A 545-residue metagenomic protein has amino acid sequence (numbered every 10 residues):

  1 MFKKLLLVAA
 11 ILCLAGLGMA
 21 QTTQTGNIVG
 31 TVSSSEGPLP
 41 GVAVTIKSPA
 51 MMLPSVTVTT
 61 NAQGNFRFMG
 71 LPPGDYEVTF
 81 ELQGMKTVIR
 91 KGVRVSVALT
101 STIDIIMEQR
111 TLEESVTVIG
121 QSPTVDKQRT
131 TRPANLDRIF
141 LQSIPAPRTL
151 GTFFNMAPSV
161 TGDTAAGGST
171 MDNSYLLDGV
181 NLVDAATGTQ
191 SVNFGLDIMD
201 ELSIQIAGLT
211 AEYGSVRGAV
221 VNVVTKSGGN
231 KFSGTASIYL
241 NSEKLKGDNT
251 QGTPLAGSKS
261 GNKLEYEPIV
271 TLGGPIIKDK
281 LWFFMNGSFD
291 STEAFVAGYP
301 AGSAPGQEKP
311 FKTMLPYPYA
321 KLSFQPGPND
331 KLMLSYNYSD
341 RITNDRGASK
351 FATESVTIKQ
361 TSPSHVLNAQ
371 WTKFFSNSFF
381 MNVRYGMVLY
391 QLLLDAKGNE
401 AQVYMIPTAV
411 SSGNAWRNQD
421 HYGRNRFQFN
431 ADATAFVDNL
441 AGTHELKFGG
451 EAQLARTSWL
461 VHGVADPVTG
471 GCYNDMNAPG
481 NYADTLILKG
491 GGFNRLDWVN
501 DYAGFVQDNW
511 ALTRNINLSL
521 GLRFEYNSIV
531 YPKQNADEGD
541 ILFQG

Functional and structural regions predicted by a protein language model:
A43-I46, G74-Q83: A short, solvent-exposed beta-strand micro-motif common in secreted/extracellular proteins
P49-N65: Short, acidic Ser/Thr/Gly-rich low-complexity loop/linker segments typical of extracellular and cell-surface proteins
A50, N61, M85-S227, S242 (+6 more regions): Periplasmic N-terminal accessory/gating domains of Gram-negative outer-membrane beta-barrel systems
G120, A236-S242, M285-F289, L334-Y338 (+3 more regions): Transmembrane beta-barrel strands of outer-membrane/channel proteins
P147, M199, K226-G228, I277-D279 (+5 more regions): Outer-membrane beta-barrel channels and translocator barrels
I206, T225, G274-I276, F324-P326 (+4 more regions): Residue-level signature of outer-membrane beta-barrel architecture
S260-I342, K359-N382, R523: Transmembrane beta-barrel wall of Gram-negative outer-membrane proteins
M314, Q325-Q507, I529-Y531, N535 (+1 more regions): Replace "related TpsB outer-membrane translocases also match" with "some related outer-membrane beta-barrels such as
